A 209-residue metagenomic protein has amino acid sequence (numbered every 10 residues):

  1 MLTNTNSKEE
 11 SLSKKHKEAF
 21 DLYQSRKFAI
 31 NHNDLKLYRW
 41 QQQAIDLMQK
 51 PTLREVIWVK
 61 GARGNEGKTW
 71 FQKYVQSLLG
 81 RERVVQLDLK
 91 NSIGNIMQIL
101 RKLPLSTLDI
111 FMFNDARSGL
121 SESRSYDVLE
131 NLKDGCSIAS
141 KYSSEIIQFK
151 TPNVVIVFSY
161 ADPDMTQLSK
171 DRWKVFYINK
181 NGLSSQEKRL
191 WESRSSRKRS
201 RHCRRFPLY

Functional and structural regions predicted by a protein language model:
M1-N4, K8, R81-E82, A116-Y209: Replace "adjacent to P-loop NTPase cores in ATP/GTP-dependent enzymes" with "adjacent to NTP-binding cores
M1-T107, M112, A116, Q148 (+2 more regions): P-loop NTPase catalytic core of nucleic-acid-dependent motor ATPases
